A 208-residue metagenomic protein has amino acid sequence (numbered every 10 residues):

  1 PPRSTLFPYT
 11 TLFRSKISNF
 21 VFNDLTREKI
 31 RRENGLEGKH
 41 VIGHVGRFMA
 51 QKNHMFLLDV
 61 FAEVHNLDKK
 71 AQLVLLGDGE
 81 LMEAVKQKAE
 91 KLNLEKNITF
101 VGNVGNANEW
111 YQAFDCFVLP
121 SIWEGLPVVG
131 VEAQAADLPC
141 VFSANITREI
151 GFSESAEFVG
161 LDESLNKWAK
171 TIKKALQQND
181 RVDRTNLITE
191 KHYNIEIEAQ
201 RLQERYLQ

Functional and structural regions predicted by a protein language model:
P1-T11: Single conserved hydrophobic/aromatic residue that forms the stacking wall/gate of nucleotide- or nucleobase-binding
R14-E33, Q208: Acidic anion/phosphate-binding donor-loop and adjacent secondary structure in glycosyltransferase catalytic cores
H40, H44-E63, E80-A84: A conserved mid-protein helix/loop that constitutes part of the nucleotide-sugar donor-binding site
K86-G102: Nucleotide-activated donor-binding/catalytic signature segment of Leloir-type glycosyltransferases, i.e., the conserved
N103, I122: Aromatic "clamp/platform" in nucleotide-sugar-dependent glycosyltransferases that forms part of the donor/acceptor
P139-S143, R148: Short hydrophobic beta-strand element within catalytic cores of glycosyltransferases and related nucleotide-activated
E149-Q177: Change "using UDP/GDP/dTDP sugars" to "using nucleotide sugars
D180-Q208: A charged, aromatic-enriched C-terminal amphipathic alpha-helix characteristic of glycosyltransferases across folds
